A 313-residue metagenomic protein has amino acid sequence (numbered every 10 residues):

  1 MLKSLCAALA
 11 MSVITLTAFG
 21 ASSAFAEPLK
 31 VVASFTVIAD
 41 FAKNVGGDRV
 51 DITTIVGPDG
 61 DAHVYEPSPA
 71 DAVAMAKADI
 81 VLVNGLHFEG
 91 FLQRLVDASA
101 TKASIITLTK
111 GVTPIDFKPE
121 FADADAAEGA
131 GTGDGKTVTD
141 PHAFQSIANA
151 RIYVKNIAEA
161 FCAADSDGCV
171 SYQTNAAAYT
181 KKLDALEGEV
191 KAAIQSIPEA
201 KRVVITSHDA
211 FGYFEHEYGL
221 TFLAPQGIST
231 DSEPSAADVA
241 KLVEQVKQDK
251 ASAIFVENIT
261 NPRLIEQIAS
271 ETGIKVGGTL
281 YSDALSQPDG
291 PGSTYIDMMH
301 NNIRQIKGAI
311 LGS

Functional and structural regions predicted by a protein language model:
M1-S4: Positively charged n-region of N-terminal signal peptides that target proteins for export
A7-G20: Bacterial N-terminal signal peptides
F25-S313: Extracytoplasmic metal-acquisition and chelation regions
